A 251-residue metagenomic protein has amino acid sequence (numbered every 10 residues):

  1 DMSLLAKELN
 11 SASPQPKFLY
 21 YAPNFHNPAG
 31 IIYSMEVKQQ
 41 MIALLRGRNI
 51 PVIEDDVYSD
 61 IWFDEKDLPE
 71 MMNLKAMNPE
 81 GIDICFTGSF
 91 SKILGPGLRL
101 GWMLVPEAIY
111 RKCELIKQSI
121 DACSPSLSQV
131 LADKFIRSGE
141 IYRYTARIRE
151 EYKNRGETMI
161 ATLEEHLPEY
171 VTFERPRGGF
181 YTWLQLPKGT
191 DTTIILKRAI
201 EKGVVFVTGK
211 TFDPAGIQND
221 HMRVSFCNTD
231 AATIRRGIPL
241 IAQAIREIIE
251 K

Functional and structural regions predicted by a protein language model:
D1-K251: PLP-dependent class I/II
